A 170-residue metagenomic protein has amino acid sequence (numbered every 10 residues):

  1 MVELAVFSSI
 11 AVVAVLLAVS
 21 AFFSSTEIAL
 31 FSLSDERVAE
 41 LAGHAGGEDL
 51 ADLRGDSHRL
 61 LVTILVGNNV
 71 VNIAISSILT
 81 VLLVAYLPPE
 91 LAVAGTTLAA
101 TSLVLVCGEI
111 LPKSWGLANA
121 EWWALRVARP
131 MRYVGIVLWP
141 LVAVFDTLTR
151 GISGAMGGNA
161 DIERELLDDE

Functional and structural regions predicted by a protein language model:
M1-D169: Membrane-embedded alpha-helical segments of inner-membrane proteins
